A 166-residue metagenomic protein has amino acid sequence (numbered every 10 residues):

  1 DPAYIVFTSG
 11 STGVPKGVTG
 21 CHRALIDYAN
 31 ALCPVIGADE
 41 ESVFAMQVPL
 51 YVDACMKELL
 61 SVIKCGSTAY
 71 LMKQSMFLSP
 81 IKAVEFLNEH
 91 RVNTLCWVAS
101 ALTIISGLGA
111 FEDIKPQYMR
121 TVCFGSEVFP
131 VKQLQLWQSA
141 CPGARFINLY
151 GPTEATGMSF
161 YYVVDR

Functional and structural regions predicted by a protein language model:
D1-R166: Motif- and composition-driven signal specific to adenylation
